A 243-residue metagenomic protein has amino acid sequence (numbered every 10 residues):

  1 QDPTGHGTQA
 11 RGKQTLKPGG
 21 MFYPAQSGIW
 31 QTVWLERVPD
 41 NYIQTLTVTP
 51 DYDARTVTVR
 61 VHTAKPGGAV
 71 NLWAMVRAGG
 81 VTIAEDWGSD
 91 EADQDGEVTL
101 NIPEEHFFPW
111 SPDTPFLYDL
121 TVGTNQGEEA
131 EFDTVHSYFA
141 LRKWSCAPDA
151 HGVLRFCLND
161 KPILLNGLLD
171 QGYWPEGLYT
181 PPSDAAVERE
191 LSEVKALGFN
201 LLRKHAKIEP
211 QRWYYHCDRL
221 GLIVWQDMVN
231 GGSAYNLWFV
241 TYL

Functional and structural regions predicted by a protein language model:
Q1-H205, H216, L220-V224: Secreted/periplasmic carbohydrate-active enzymes, especially glycoside hydrolases
V187, P210, F239, L243: Aromatic/hydrophobic pocket-lining residues that form the small-molecule binding cavity in soluble enzyme cores
I208-Y214, N230: Aromatic-lined carbohydrate-binding surfaces of glycoside hydrolases
R219-G221, Y235-L243: Active-site neighborhood of glycoside hydrolase catalytic domains
M228-A234: Short, acidic/turn-prone active-site loops that include or flank metal/cofactor- and phosphate-binding residues
